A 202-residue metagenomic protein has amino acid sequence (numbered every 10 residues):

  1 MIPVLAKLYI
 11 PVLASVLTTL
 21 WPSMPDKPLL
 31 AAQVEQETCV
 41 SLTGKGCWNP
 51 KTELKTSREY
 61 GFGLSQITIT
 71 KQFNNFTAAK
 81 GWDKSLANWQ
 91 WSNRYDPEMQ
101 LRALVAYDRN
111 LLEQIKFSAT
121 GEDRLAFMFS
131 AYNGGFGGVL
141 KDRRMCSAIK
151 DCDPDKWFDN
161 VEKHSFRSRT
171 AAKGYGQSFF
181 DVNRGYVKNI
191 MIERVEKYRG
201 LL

Functional and structural regions predicted by a protein language model:
I2-L202: Catalytic glycan-binding domains that act on GlcNAc-containing polysaccharides
